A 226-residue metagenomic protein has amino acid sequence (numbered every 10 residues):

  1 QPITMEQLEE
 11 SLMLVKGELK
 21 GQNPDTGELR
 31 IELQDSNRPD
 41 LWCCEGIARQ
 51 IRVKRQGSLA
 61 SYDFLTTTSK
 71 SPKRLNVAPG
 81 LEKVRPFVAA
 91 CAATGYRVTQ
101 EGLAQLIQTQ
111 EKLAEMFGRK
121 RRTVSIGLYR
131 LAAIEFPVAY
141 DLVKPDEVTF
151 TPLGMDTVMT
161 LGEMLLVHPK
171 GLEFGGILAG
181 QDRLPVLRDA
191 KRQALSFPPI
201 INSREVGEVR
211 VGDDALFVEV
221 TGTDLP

Functional and structural regions predicted by a protein language model:
Q1-P226: RNA/tRNA-interacting regions in translation and RNA-turnover enzymes
